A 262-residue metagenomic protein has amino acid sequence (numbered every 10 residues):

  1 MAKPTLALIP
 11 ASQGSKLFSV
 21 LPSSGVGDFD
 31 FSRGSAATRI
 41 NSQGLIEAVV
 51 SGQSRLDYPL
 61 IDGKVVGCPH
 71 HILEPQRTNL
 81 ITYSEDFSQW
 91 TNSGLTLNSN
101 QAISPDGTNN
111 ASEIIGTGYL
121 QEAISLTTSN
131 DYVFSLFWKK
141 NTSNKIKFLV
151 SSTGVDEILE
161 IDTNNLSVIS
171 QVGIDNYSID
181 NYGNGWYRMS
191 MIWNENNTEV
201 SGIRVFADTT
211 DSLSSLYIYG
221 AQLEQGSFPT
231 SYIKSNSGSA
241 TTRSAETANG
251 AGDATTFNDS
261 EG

Functional and structural regions predicted by a protein language model:
M1-G262: Extracellular and organelle-lumenal recognition/adhesion modules and their flexible linkers in secreted
